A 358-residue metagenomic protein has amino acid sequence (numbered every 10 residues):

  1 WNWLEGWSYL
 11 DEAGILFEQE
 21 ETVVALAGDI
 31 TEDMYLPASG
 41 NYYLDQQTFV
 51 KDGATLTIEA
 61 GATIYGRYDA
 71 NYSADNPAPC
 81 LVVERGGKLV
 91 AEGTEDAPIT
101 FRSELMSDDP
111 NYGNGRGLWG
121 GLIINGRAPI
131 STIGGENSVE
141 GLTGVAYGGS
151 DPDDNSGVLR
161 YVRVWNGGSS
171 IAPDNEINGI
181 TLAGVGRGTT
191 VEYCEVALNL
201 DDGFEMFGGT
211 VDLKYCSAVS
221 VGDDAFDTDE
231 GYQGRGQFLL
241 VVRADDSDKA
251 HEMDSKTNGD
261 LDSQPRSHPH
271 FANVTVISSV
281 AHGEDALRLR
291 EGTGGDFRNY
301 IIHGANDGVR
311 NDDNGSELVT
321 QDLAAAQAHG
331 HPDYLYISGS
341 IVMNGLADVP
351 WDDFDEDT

Functional and structural regions predicted by a protein language model:
W1-E59, R67-G86, E92-T94, P98-D201 (+1 more regions): Extracellular beta-rich repeat passengers
I64: Active/ligand-binding-proximal structured segments within catalytic/core domains that scaffold catalytic residues
